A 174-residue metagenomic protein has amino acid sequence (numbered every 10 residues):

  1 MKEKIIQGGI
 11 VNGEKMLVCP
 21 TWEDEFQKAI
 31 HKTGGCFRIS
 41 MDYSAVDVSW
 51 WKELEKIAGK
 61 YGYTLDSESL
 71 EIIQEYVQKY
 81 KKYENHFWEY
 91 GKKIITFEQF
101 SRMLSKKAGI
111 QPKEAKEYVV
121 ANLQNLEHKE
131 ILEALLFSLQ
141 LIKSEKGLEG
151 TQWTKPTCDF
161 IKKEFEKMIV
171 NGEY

Functional and structural regions predicted by a protein language model:
M1-T96, K106, K113: Accessory DNA-engaging acidic/polar modules
K2, A115-K116, E127, S138 (+1 more regions): Generic short amphipathic/hydrophobic targeting helices enriched at N-termini, encompassing Sec-type signal peptides
K28, I39, E89, Q99-R102 (+3 more regions): Generic detector of N-terminal low-structure segments
I30, K93, H128, L148-T154: Low-complexity intrinsically disordered segments
I73-W88, Y118-E149: Amphipathic alpha-helical oligomerization segments
I95-L123, E127: Amphipathic alpha-helical interaction modules
W153-I169: Short, charge-rich amphipathic interface segments used for partner binding and complex assembly
G172-Y174: Short acidic DE-rich linear segments
